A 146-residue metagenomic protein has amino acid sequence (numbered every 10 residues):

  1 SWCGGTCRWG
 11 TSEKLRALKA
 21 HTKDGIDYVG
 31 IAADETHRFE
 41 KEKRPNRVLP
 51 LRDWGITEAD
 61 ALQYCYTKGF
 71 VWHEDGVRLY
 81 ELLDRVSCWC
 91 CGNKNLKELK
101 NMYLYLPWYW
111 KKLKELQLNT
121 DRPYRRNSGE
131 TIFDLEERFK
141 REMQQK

Functional and structural regions predicted by a protein language model:
S1-K146: Nucleotide-activated chemistry modules centered on ATP-dependent adenylation/adenylyltransferase
